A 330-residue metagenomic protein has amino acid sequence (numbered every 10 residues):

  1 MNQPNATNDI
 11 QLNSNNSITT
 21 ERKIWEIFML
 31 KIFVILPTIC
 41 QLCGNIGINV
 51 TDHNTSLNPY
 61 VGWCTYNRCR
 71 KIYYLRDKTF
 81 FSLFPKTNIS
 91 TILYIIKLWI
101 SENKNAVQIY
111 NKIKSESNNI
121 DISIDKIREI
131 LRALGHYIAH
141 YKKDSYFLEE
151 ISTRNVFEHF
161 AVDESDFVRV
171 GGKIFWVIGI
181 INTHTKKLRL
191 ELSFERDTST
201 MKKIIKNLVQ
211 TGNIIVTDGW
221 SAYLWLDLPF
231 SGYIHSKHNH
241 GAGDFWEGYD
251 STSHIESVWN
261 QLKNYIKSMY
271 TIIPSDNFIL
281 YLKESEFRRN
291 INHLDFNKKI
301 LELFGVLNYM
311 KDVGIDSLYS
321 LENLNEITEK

Functional and structural regions predicted by a protein language model:
M1-K330: Residue-level recognition of single "structural anchor" positions that define or cap local secondary structure
